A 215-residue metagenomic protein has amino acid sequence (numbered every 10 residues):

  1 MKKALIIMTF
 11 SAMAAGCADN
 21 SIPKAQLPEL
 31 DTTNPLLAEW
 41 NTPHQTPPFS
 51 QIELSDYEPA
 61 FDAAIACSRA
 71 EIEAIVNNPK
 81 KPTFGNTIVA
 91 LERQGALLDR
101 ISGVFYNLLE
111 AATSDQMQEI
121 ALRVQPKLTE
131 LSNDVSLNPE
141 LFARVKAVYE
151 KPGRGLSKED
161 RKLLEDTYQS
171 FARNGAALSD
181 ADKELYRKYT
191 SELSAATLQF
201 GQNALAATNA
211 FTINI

Functional and structural regions predicted by a protein language model:
M1-A4: Positively charged n-region of N-terminal signal peptides that target proteins for export
F10-S11: Short, linear, compositionally biased motifs with a strong N-terminal bias
A14-G16: C-terminal motif of bacterial Sec signal peptides marking the signal peptidase cleavage site
A18-I215: Zn2+-dependent metallopeptidase catalytic domains
